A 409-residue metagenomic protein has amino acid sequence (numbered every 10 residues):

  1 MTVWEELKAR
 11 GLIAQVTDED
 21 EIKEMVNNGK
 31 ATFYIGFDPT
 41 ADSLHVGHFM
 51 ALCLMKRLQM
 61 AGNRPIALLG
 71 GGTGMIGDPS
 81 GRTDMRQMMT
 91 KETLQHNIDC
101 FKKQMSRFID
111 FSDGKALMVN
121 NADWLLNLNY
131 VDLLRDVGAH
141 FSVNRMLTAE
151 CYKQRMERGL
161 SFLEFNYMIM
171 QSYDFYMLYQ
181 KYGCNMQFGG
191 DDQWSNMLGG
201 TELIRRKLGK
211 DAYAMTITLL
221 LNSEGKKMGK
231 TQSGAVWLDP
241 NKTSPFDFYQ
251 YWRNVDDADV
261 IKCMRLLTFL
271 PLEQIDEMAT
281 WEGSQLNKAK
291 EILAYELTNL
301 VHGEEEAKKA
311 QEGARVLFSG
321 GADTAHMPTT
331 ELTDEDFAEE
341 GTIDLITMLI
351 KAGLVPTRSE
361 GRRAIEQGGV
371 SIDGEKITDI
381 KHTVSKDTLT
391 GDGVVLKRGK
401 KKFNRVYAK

Functional and structural regions predicted by a protein language model:
M1-F33: Positively charged, low-complexity intrinsically disordered leader regions
R10, T90-K91, N97-I98, K102 (+2 more regions): Divalent-metal (Mg2+/Mn2+/Ca2+)-assisted nucleotide/phosphate chemistry catalytic cores
E21-P79, F188-W194: N-terminal catalytic cores of NTP/NDP-binding nucleotidyl/phosphoryl-transfer enzymes
N28-G36, L58, P65, S172-K181 (+2 more regions): Short, hydrophobic/aliphatic alpha-helical segments
A51-L58, L178, N196-I204, L297 (+1 more regions): Buried hydrophobic packing segments
G77-G81, L128-L134, K226-Q232: Short acidic, glycine/serine/threonine-rich loops at helix termini
P79-Q95: A charged helix-plus-loop insertion that forms the helical arch/lid used to bind and gate nucleic-acid substrates
I204-K409: Conserved nucleotide- and phosphate/pyrophosphate-binding catalytic cores in adenylate/nucleotidyl-handling enzymes
